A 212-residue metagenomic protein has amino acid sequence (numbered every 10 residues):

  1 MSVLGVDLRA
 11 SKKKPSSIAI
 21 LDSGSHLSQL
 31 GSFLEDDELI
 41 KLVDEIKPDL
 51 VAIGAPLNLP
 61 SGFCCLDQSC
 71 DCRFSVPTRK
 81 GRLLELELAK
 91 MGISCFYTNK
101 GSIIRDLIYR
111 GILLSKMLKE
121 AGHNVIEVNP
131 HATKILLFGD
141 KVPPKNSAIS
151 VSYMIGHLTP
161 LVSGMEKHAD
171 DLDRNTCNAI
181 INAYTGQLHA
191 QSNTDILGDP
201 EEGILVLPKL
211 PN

Functional and structural regions predicted by a protein language model:
M1-I180, T185-N212: Phosphate- and other anionic-substrate recognition elements at nucleic-acid/protein interfaces
